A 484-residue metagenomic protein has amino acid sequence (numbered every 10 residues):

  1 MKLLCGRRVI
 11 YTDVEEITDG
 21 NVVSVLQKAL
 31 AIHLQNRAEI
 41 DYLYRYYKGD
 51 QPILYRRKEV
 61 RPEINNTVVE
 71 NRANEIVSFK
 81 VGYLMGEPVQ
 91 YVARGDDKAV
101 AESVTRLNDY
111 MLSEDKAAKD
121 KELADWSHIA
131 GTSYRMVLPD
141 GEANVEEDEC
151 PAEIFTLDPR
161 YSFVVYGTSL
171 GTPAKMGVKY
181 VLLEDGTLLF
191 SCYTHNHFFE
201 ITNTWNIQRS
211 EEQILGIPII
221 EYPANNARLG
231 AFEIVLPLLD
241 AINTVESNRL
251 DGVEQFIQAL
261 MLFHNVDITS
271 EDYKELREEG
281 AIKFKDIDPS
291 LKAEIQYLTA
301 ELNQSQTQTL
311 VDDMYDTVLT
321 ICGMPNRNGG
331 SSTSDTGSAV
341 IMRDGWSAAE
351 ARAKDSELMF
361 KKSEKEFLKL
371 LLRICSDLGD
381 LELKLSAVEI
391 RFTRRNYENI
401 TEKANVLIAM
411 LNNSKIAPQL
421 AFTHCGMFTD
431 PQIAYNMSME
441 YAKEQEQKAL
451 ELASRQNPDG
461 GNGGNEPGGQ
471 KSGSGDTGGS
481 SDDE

Functional and structural regions predicted by a protein language model:
M1-C150, N462, G478-E484: Extended, helix-rich architectural segments
Y11-V22, A29, D140-N144, H264-G280 (+5 more regions): Charge-rich, acidic-biased intrinsically disordered regions
A117-W126, R249-I257, N303-I400, L411: C-terminal amphipathic alpha-helical
K121-L229: Extended, regular secondary-structure scaffolds
Q208-D344, A348: Extended, charged amphipathic alpha-helical segments
I400-Q456: Charged substrate- and nucleic-acid-binding regions of tRNA-handling and nucleotidyl-transfer enzymes, centered on
Y435-E484: Extended, compositionally biased alpha-helical segments that mediate assembly or anchoring
